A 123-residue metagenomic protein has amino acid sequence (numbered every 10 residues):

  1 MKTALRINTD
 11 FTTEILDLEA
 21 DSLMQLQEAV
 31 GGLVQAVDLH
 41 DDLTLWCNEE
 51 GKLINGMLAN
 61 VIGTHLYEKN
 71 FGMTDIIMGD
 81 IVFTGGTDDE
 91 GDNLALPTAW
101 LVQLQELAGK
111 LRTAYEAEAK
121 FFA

Functional and structural regions predicted by a protein language model:
M1-A123: Domain-length accessory/inserted modules outside core catalytic folds
